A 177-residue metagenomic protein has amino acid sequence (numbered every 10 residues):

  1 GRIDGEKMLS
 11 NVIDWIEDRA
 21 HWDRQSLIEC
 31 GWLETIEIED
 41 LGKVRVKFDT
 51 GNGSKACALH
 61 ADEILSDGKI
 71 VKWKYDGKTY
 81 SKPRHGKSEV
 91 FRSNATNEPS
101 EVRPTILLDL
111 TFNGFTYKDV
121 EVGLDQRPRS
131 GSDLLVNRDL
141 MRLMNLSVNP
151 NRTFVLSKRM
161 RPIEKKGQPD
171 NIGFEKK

Functional and structural regions predicted by a protein language model:
G1-H21: Extracellular ligand-binding/catalytic regions of CAZymes and related secreted enzymes and adhesion modules
H21-K177: Pepsin/retropepsin-fold aspartyl endopeptidases
